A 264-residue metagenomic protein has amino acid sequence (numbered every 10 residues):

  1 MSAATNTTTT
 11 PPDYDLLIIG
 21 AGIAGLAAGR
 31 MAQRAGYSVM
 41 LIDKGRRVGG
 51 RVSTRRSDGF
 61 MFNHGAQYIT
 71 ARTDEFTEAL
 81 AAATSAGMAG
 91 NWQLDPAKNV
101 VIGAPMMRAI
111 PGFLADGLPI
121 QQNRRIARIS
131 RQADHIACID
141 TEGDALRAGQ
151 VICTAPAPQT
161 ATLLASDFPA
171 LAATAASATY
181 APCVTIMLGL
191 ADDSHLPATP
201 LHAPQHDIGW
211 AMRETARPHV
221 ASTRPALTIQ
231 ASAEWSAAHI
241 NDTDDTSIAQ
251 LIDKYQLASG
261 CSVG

Functional and structural regions predicted by a protein language model:
T10-A24: Beta1/beta-strand and adjacent pyrophosphate-binding region of the FAD-binding site in flavoprotein oxidoreductases
P12-Y14, T141-Q150: Core beta-strand elements of the Rossmann-like FAD/NAD(P) dinucleotide-binding domain in flavoenzyme oxidoreductases
L17, M31-S57: Glycine-rich FAD pyrophosphate-binding loop
M31, S53-N91: N-terminal FAD cofactor-binding segment of flavoenzymes
G49, A145-L201, C261: Central helical "cap/lid" subdomain
Y68-E75, A89, Q93-A115, A238-Q250: Short beta-strand to alpha-helix junction loop
Q122-A137: A conserved short coil-to-beta-strand element within the FAD-binding core of flavoproteins
M187-I240, T246, Q250-G260: Active-site substrate-recognition segment that forms the wall of the catalytic cavity or substrate channel
